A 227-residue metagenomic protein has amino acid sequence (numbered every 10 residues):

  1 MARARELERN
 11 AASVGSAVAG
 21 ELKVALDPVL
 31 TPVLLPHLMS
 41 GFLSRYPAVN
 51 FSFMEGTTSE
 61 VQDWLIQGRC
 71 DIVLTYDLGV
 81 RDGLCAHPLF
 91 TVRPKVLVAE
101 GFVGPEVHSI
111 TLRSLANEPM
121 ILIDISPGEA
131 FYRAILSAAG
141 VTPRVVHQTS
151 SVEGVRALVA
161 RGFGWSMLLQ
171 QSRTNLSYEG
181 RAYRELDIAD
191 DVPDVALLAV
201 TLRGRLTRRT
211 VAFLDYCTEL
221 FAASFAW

Functional and structural regions predicted by a protein language model:
M1-S16, E219: Alpha-helical "hinge/linker" immediately C-terminal to small N-terminal DNA-binding modules
R9, A19-R81, T142, T149: Central regulatory/effector-binding core of bacterial HTH transcription factors
E21-A25, V73, L97, I121 (+2 more regions): Short, well-ordered beta-strand segments
L34, R184-W227: A late-sequence structural motif
T57-Q62, I66-C70, T75-Y76, P127-R184: Hydrophobic hinge/microswitch elements
R81-M120: Flexible hinge/capping segments at coil-to-helix
C85-K95, Q170, E179-P193: Short beta-strand->loop
G104, E118-A139, T174, T207-L214 (+1 more regions): Secondary-structure junction motif
